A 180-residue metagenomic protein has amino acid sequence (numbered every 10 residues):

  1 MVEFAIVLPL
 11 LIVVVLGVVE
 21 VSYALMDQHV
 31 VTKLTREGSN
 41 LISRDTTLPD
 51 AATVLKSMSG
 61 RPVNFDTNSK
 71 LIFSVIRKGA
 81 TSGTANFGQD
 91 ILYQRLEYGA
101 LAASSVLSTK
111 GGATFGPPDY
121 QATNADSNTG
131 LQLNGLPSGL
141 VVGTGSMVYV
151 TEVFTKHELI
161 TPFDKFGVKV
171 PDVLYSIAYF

Functional and structural regions predicted by a protein language model:
M1-S59, S69-K78: Alpha-helical assembly-interface signal, strongest on the long, hydrophobic N-terminal helix that forms
R61-V63: Amphipathic, coiled-coil-like alpha-helical scaffolding segments used for oligomerization/assembly
F65-S69, G83-A85: Short, structured loop/turn "capping" segments at alpha-beta junctions
K70-V75, V150-E152, I177: Soluble periplasmic/extracytoplasmic beta-strand elements of cell-envelope proteins
G79-D172: Intrinsically disordered, low-complexity regions enriched in Pro/Ser/Thr/Gly and acidic residues
V170-F180: Short secondary-structure subsegments characteristic of cysteine-rich extracellular domains
